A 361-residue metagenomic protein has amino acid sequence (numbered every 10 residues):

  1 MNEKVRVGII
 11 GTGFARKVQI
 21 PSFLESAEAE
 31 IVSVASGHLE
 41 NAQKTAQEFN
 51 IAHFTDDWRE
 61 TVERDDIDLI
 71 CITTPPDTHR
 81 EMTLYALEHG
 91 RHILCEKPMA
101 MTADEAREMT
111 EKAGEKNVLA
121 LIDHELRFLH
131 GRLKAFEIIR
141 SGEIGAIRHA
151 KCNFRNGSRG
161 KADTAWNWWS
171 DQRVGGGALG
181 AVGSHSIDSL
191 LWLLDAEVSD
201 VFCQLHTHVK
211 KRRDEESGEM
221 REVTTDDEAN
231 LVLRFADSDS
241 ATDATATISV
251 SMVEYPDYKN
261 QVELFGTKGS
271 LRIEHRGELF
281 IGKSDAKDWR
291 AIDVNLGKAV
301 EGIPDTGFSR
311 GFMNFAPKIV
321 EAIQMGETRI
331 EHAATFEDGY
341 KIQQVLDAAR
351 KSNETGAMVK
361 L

Functional and structural regions predicted by a protein language model:
M1-F49: N-terminal Rossmann-like dinucleotide-binding module
M1-K4, I9, A29, L69-I72 (+2 more regions): C-terminal helix-rich "cap/oligomerization" subdomain common to oxidoreductases
V7, H38, F49-K112: Beta-loop-alpha module in the N-terminal Rossmann-like domain of NAD(P)-dependent dehydrogenases, especially those
T55, C95, M101, A120-I122 (+2 more regions): Hydrophobic residues in well-ordered beta-strands that form the structural core
E108-L126, G145-H149: Rossmann-fold dehydrogenase core element
L126-V223, G356: Predominantly a Rossmann-like dinucleotide-binding segment in NAD(P)-dependent oxidoreductases
D188-F280, A316-A322, T328: Contiguous beta-strand/loop segments that form the cofactor/metal-binding neighborhood of enzyme cores
